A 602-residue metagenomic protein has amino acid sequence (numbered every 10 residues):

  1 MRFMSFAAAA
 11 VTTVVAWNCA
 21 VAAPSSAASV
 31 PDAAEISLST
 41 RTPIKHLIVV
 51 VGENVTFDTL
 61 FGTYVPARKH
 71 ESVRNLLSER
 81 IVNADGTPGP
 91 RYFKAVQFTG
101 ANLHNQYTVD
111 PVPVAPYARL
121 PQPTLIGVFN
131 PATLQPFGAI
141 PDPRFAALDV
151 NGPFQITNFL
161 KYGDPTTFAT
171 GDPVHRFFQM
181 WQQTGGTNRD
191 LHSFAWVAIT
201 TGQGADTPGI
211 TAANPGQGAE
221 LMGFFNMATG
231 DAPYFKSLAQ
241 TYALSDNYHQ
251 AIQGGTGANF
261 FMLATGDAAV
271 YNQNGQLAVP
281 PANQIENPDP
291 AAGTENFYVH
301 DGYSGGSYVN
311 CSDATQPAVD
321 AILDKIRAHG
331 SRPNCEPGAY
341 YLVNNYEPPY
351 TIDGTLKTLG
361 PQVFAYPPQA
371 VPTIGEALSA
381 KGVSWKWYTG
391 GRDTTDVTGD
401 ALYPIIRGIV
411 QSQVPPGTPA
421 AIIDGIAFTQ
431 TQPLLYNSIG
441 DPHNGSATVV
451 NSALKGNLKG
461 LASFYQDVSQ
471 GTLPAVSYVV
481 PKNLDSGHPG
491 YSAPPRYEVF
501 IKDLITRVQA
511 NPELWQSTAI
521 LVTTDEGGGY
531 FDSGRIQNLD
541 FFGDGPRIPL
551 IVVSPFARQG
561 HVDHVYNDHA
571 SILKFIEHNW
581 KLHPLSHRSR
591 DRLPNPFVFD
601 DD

Functional and structural regions predicted by a protein language model:
M1-A7: Bacterial N-terminal signal peptides that target proteins for export
A7-N18: Bacterial N-terminal signal peptides
A22-D602: N-terminal pro-sequences and low-complexity stem/linker regions of secreted or lumenal proteins
